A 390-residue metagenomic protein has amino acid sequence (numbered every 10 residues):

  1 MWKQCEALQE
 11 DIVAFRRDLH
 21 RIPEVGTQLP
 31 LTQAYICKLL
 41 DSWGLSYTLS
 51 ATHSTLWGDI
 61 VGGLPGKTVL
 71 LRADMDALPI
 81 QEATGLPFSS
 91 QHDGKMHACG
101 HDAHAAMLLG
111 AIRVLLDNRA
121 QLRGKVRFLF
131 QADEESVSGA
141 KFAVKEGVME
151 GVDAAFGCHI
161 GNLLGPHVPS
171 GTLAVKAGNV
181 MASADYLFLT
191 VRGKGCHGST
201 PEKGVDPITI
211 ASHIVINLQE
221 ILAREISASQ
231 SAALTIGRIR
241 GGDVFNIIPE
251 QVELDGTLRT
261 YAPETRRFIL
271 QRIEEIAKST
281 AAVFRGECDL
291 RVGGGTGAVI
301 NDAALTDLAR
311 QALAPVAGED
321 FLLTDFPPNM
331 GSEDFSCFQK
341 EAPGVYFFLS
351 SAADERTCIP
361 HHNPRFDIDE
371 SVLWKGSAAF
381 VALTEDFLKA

Functional and structural regions predicted by a protein language model:
M1-H97, D102, A106-L122: Acidic/His- and Gly-rich active-site-bordering loop/insert found across diverse amide/peptide-bond hydrolases
L19, G58, L71, H101 (+8 more regions): Divalent metal-coordination and catalytic microenvironments
E24, D74-D76, D133, G161 (+3 more regions): Active-site beta-loop-alpha junctions enriched in small/polar residues
W57, L78-I80, L86-M96, A103 (+3 more regions): Histidine/acidic-residue-rich, glycine-tolerant segments that coordinate divalent metal ions
K67-L70, V126-R127, D153-F156, S212 (+2 more regions): Structural motif
R72, Q81, L187, Y346-A352: Non-cysteine beta-strand/loop elements that form the S-adenosyl-L-methionine
T209-A390: Metal-dependent amide/peptide-bond hydrolase catalytic core, centered on the "pita-bread" metallohydrolase fold
